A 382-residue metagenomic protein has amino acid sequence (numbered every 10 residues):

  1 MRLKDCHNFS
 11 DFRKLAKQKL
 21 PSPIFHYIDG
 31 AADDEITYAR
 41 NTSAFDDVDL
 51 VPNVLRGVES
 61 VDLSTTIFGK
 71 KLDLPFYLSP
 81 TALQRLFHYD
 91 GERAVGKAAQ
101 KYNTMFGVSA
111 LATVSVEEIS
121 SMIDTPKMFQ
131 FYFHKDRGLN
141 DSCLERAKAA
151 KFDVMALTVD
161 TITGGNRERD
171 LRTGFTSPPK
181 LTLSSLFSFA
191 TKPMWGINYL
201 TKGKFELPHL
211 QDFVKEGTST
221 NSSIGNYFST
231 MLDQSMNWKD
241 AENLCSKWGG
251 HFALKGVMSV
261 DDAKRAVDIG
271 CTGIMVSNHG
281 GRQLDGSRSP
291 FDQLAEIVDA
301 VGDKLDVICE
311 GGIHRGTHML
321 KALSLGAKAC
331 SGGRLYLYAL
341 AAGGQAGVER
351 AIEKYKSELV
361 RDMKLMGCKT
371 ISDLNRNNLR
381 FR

Functional and structural regions predicted by a protein language model:
M1-D46, S289-R382: Alpha/beta catalytic cores of nucleotide-metabolism and tRNA/nucleoside-modifying enzymes
M1-G69, P178-M236, S372-L374, R380: An N-cap/entry alpha-helix motif that binds or orients negatively charged groups
A32-D33, A110-V114, K135, M258 (+1 more regions): Short beta->alpha linker loops
D49, S64-T66, P75-S79, M105-S109 (+2 more regions): Short, conserved beta-strand segments within well-ordered enzyme catalytic domains that often line or immediately flank
L72-L111: Glycine-rich active-site/cofactor-binding loop and its immediate structural neighborhood
Y77-L83, P126-Y132, G225-Y227: Short, basic, glycine/proline-bearing loop/turn elements
L83, K97, G138-C309, T317-K321 (+1 more regions): Alpha/beta enzyme core
K101-M122, P126-N140: A gly/proline- and charged-residue-enriched helix-loop-helix capping module
